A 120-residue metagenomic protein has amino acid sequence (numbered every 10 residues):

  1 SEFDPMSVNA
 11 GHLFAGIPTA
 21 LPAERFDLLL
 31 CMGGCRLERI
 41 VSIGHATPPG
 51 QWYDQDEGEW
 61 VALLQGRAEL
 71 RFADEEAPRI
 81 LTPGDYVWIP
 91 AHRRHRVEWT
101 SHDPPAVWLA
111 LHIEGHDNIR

Functional and structural regions predicted by a protein language model:
S1-W52: A short, N-terminal "cap"/entry segment at the start of jelly-roll beta-barrel domains of the cupin/DSBH fold
G33, A73-E75, H102: Short strand-coil-strand connectors
G33, D56, R93-R94, P104: A generic "binding-loop/recognition-motif" signal
H45-A46, P83-G84, P90-H92: Tight coil/turn sites that cap or link beta-strands
Y53-Q55, W60-P83, E98: A short beta-strand-loop-beta hairpin characteristic of the jelly-roll/cupin
L70-R71, I89, H95-H102: Short beta-strand His + acidic residue motifs that chelate non-heme Fe in jelly-roll/DSBH and cupin folds
H102-R120: A short hydrophobic beta-strand segment most commonly corresponding to one strand of the jelly-roll/cupin
